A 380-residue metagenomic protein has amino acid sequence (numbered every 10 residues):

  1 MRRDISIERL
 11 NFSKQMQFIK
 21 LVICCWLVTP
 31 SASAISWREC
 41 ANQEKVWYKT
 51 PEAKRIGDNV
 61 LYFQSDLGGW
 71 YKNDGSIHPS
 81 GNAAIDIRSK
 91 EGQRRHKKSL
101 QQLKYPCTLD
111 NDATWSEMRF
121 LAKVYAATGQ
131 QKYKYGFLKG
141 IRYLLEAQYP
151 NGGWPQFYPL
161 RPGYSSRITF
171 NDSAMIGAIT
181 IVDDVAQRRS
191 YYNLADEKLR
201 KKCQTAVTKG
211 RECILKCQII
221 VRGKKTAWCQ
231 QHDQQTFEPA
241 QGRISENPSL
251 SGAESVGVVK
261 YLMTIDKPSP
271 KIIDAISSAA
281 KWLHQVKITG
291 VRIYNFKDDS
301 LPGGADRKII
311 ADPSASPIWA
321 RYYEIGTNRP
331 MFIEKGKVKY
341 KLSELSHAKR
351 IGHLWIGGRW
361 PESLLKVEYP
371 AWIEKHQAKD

Functional and structural regions predicted by a protein language model:
K14-C24: Sec-dependent signal peptide recognition, specifically the positively charged N-region followed immediately by
T29-S31: N-terminal signal peptide c-region/cleavage motif recognized by signal peptidases
A34, A41-K49, S99-A113, P162-M175 (+1 more regions): Solvent-exposed loop and edge beta-strand segments that line ligand/cofactor-binding and catalytic clefts
I35, Q64-L103, E146-S166, K216-S245 (+3 more regions): Glycine- and aromatic-rich loop/turn segments at beta-sheet edges
I35-I56, D184-K209, Q235-G242, E246 (+1 more regions): Terminal, non-catalytic domain-edge segments
R55-G68, G136-G153, Q204-G223, A275-R292: Long, well-ordered core segments of solenoidal/helical folds
S89-T128, Y143: Long, hydrophobic/aromatic-enriched structural stretches that serve as scaffold segments
K134, L138-I141, L145, P162-Q218 (+1 more regions): Eukaryote-skewed repeat-based solenoidal scaffolds used as protein-protein interaction platforms, primarily
